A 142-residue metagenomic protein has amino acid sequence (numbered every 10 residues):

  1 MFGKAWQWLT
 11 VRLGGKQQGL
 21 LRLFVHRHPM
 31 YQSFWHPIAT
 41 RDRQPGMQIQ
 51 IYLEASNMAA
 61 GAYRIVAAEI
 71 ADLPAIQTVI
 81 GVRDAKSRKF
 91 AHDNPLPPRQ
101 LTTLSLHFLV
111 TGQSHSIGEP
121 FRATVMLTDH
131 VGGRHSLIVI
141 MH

Functional and structural regions predicted by a protein language model:
W8-Q44: Low-complexity, acidic Ser/Thr/Pro/Gly-rich terminal tails and inter-domain linkers that flank the onset of structured
S33-Q48, P95-P98, S114-S116: Short, solvent-exposed beta-strand/turn "edge" segments of beta-rich domains on protein surfaces
D42-L53, T103-S105: Contiguous beta-strand segments within globular domains
L53-A59: Asparagine-centered strand-capping/turn motif at beta-strand->loop junctions
A59-E69: Short, hydrophobic/aromatic beta-strand segments
A71-D84: Short aromatic-acidic-glycine turn motif
R83-R122: Short, solvent-exposed, Trp/other aromatic-anchored flexible loops in extracytoplasmic proteins
L109-H142: Terminal connector regions
